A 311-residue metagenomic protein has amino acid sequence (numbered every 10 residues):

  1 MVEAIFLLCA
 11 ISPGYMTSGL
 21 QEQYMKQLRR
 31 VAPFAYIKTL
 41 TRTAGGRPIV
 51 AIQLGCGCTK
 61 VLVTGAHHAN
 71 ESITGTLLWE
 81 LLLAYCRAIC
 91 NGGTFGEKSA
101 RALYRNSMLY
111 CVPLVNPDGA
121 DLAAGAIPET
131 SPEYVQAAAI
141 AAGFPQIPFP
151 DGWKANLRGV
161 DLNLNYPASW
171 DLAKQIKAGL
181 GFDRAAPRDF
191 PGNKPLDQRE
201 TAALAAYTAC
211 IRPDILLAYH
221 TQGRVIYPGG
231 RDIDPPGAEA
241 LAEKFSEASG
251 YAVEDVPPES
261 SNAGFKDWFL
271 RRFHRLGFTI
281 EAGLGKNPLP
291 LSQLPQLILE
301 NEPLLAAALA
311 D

Functional and structural regions predicted by a protein language model:
M1-T17, V31, W170-D311: C-terminal accessory segments enriched in acidic
V2-I49: Short glycine- and acidic-rich boundary segments immediately preceding or forming the N-terminal edge of structured
F34-Y36, W153, Y251: Short glycine-aromatic motifs
I37-T41, C90-A100, V253-P258: Surface-exposed patches in mature extracellular/periplasmic domains of secreted proteins
T39-R42, L54, T64-H67, V112-P117 (+5 more regions): Active-site-proximal beta-strand/loop segments in catalytic clefts of secreted hydrolases
A51-C58: Short beta-strand-to-loop junctions in surface cap/lid or active-site-entrance loops
C58, S72-I73, E80-P236, E243 (+1 more regions): Active-site/substrate-binding loop(s) of hydrolase catalytic cores
A66-L77, L289, Q293-L297: Short alpha-helix boundary/capping segments
